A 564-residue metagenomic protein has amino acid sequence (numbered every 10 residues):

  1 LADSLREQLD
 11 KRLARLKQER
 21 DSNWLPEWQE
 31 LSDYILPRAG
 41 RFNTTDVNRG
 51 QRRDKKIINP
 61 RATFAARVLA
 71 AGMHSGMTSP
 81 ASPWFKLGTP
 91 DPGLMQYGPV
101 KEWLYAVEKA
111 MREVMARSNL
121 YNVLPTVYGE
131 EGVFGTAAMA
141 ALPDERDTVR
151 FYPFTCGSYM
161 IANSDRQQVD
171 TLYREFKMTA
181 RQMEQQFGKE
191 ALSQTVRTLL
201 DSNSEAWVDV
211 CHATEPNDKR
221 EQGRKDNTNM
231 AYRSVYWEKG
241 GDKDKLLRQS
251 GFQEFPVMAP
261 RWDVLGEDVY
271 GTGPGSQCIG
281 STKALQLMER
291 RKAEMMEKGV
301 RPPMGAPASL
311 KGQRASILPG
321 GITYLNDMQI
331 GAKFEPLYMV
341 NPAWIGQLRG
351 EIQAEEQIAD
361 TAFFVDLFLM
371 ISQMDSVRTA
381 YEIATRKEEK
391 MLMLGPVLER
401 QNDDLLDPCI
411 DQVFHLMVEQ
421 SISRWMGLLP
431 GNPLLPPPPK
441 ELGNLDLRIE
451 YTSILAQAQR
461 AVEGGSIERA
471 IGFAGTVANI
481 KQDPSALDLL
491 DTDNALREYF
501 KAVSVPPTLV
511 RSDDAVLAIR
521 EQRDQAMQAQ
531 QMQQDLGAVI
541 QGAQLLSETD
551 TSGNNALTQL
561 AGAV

Functional and structural regions predicted by a protein language model:
L1-A206: Extended, helix-rich architectural segments
L1-A39, N43, R301-V564: C-terminal anchoring/interaction modules
S4, F64, V68, P99-E102 (+13 more regions): Exposed alpha-helical structural elements
Q8, A14, L142-P319: Structured, contiguous alpha/beta core segments that scaffold functional sites
D33, P37, A66-T78, I279-R290 (+4 more regions): Short, hydrophobic/amphipathic alpha-helical patches that form generic packing surfaces within helical domains
R61, A66, Y97-P143, V269-M304 (+2 more regions): Long, contiguous amphipathic alpha-helices that act as assembly "spine/axial" helices in icosahedral shell and virion
V68-H74, V123-E131, V210, V257 (+4 more regions): Generic hydrophobic, helix-prone segments enriched in Leu/Val/Ile
V114-L124, A206-D218, A478-D483: Charged, amphipathic alpha-helical segments
